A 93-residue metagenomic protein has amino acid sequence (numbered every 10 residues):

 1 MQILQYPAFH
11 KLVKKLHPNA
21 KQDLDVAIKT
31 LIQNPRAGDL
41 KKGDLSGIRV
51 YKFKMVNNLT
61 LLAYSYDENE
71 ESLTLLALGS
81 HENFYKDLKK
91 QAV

Functional and structural regions predicted by a protein language model:
M1-A27: Arg/Lys-rich, positively charged N-terminal/basic patches that mediate binding to nucleic acids
I3, R49, L73: A broad, low-specificity signal marking well-ordered, structured residues that form hydrophobic/aromatic
A27-T30, H81: Conserved short hydrophobic interaction patches
K29-V56: A short, surface-exposed loop/turn module that caps and links secondary-structure elements
M55-L61, S65-V93: Enriched for short, Lys/Arg-rich terminal
